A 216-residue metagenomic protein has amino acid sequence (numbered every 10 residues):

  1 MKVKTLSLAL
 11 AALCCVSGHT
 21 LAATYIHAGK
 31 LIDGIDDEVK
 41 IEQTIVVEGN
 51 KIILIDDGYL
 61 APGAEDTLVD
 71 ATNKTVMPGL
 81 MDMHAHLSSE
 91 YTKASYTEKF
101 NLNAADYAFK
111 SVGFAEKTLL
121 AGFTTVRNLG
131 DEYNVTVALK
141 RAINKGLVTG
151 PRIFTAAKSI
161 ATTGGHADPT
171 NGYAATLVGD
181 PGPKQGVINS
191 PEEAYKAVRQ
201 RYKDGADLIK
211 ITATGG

Functional and structural regions predicted by a protein language model:
M1-L21: Gram-negative bacterial Sec-dependent N-terminal signal peptides
A22-I26: Extreme N-terminal starter segment of soluble prokaryotic enzymes
G29, I45, N50, N73 (+5 more regions): Divalent metal-coordination and catalytic microenvironments
L31, I35-M77: Histidine-rich, glycine-flanked metal-binding segment
V47, L54, K110-K117, N134 (+3 more regions): Extracytoplasmic/secreted proteins, especially bacterial periplasmic and envelope-associated proteins
D66-T75, V137-L147, A194-G205: Short amphipathic alpha-helices and their capping/turn segments at secondary-structure boundaries
K74-L147, T163-A167: Metal-associated gating/positioning segment near the N- to mid-region
L147-G216: Metal-coordinating catalytic core of metallo-dependent amide/deamination hydrolases
